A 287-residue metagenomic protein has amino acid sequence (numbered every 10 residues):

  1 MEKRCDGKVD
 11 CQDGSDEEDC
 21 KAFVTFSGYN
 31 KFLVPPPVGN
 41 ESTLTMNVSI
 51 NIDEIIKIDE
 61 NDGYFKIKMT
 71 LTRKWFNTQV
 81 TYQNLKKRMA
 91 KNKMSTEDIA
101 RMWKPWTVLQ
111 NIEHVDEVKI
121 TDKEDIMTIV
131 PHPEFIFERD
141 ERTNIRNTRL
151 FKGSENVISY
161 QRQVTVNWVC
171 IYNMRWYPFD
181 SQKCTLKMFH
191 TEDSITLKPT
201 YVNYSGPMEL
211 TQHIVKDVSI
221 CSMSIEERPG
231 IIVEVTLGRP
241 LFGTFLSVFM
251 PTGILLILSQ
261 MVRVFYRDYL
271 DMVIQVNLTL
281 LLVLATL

Functional and structural regions predicted by a protein language model:
M1, G7, D13, M46-I52: Activation on extended, non-transmembrane soluble regions of large proteins
K8-F23: Short, disulfide-bonded extracellular cysteine-rich repeat modules
G14, V264-R267, T286: Transmembrane helix-loop junctions and nearby membrane-interface residues
S15, H190, L280: A short beta-strand motif that forms part of the nucleic acid-binding face of small beta-barrel RNA-binding folds
K21-V276: Non-transmembrane, solvent-exposed beta-strand/loop segments in proteins with extracellular/lumenal exposure or large
Q275-L287: Small-residue-enriched core segments of transmembrane alpha-helices in multipass membrane transport and channel
